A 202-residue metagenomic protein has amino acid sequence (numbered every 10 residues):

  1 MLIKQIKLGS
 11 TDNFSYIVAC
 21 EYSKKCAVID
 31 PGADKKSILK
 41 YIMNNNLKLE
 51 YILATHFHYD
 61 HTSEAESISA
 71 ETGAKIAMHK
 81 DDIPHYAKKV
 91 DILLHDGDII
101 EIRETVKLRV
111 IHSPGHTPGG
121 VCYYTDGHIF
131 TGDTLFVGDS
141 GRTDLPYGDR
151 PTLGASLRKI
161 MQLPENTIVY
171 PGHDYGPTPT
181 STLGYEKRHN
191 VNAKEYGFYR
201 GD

Functional and structural regions predicted by a protein language model:
M1-N45, C122-G132: Conserved beta-strand hairpin/beta-sheet module of binuclear metal-dependent hydrolase folds, prominently
L2, F14, V90, D96 (+2 more regions): Glycine-rich, flexible loop/turn motifs
I3-I6, I17-A19, I99-Y124: Core dinuclear metal-dependent hydrolase active-site scaffold
K4-K7, A27-I29, I52-T55, I111-S113 (+1 more regions): Short, flexible loop segments at the rims of nucleotide/cofactor-binding pockets, characterized by
F14-Y16, I38-K40, T62-A65, H95-D96 (+2 more regions): A generic local structural motif
S23-C26, A33-R109, K187-E195: Active-site HxH/HxHxD metal-binding segment of metal-dependent hydrolases
H112, T117-G201: Metallo-beta-lactamase
